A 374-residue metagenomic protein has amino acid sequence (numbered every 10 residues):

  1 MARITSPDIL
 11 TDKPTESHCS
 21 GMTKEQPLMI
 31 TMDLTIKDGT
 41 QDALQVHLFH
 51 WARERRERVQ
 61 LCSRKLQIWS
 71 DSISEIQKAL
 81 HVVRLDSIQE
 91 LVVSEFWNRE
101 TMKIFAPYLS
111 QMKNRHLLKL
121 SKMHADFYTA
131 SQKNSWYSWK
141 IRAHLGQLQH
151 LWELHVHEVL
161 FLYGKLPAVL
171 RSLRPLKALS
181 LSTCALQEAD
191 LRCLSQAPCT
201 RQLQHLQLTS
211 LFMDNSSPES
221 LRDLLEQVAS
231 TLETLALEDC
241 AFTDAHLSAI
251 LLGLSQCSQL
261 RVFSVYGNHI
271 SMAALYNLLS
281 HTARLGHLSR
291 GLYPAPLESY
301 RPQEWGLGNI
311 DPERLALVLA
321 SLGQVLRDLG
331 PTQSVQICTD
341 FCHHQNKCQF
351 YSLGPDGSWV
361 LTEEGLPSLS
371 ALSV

Functional and structural regions predicted by a protein language model:
M1-F96: N-terminal adaptor-interaction module of cullin-RING ubiquitin ligase components
P7, M32-K37, V59-Q67, D86-S94 (+8 more regions): Conserved hydrophobic beta-strand positions in leucine-rich repeat
W69-E75, W97-K103, H124-W139, V159-K165 (+6 more regions): Short, solvent-exposed loop/turn at the beta-strand->alpha-helix junction within individual leucine-rich repeat
Q77-V83, K103-M112, T129-L148, L166-P175 (+6 more regions): A structural signal for leucine-rich repeat
F96, T101-M102, S110, N114 (+15 more regions): Short amphipathic alpha-helices and their capping/turn residues within compact interaction modules
V156-E158, L162, L170-K177, L181-T183 (+2 more regions): Extended amphipathic alpha-helical coiled-coil/heptad-repeat regions
Q204-T209, D214-D223, T231-E238, T243-A245: Eukaryotic modular interaction domains in large regulatory/scaffold proteins
S258, M272-V374: C-terminal capping region of solenoid repeat domains
